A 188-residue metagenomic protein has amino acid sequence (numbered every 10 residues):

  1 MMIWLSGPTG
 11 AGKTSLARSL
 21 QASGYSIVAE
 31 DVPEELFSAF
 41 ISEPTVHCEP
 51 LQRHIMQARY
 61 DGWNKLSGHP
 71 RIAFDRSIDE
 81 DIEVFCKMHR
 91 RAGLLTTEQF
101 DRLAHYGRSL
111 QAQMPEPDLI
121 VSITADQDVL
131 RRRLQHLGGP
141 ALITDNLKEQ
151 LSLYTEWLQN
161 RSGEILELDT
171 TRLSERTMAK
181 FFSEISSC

Functional and structural regions predicted by a protein language model:
L5: Hydrophobic anchor at the beta1->P-loop junction of P-loop NTPases
P8: P-loop (Walker A) phosphate-binding loop of NTP-binding proteins
G12: Conserved glycine(s) of the Walker
L16-A17: Post-Walker A alpha-helix
Q21-N64: Conserved substrate/cofactor phosphate-moiety recognition/catalytic segment in nucleotide-dependent phosphotransferases
H47-M114: Glycine-rich phosphate-binding loop used to anchor ATP phosphates in small-molecule kinases, encompassing both
V84-L153: A glycine- and Lys/Arg-enriched "phosphate-lid" helix/loop adjacent to the NTP-binding pocket of small-molecule kinases
D128-C188: NTP-dependent small-molecule kinase module
